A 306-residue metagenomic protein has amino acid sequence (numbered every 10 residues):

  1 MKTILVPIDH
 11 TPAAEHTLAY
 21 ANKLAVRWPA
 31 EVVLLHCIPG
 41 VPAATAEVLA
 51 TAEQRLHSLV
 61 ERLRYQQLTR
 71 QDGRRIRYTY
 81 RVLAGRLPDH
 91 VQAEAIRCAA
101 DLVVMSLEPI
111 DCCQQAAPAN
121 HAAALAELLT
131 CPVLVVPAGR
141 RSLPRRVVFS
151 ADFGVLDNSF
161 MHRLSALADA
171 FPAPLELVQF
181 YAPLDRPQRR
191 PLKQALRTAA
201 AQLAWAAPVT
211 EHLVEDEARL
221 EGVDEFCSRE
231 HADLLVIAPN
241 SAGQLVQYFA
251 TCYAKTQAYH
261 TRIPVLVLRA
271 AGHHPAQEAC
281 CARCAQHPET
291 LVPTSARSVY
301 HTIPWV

Functional and structural regions predicted by a protein language model:
M1-A50, R146-P191, R197-V209, H260 (+2 more regions): Small/aliphatic-rich secondary-structure junction motif
K2, A100-D101, R145, D233: Conserved acidic residues
W28, R97-C98, E230: Active-site charged/polar residues at nucleotide-handling catalytic sites that mediate phosphoryl, nucleotidyl
T79-H90, E215-L220: Charged docking surfaces used in two-component/phosphorelay signaling
G85, A250, A258-T261, R269-V306: Membrane-embedded alpha-helical bundles that form conduits across membranes
V104-L107, P132-A138, A238, V265-A270: Short beta-strand elements of ligand-binding domains
M105-A124, P144, I237-H260, A271-P275: Glycine-rich, Arg-bearing micro-motifs that act as flexible, cationic patches
N120-G139: Short, structured interface segments
